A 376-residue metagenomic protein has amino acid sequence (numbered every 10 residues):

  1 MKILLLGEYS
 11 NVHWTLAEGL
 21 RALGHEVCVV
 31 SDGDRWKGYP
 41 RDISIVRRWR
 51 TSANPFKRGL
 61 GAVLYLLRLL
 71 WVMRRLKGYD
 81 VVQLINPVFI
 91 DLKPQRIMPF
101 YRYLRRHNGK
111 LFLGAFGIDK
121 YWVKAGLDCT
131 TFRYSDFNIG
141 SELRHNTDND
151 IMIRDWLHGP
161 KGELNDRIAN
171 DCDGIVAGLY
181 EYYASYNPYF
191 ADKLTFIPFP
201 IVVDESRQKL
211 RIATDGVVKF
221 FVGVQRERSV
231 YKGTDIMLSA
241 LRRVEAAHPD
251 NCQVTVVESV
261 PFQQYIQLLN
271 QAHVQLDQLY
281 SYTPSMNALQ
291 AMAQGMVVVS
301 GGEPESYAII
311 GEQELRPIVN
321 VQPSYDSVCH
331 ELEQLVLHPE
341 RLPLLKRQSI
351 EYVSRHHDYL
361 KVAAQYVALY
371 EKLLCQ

Functional and structural regions predicted by a protein language model:
Y39-R41, L113-G159, E227, E303 (+1 more regions): Acceptor-binding helix/loop patch of EC 2.4 sugar-transfer enzymes, predominantly nucleotide-sugar-dependent
L67-K77, P99-R106, K110, D136-I175: Membrane-proximal helix-turn-helix segments that form the acceptor-binding/catalytic region of lipid-linked
W122, M152-L194, S239: A short, active-site helix/loop in glycosyltransferases that binds the activated sugar's phosphate group
T195-K232, L238: Conserved donor-binding/catalytic core segment of Leloir-type glycosyltransferases
N270-T283, M296: Acidic donor-binding loop of glycosyltransferase active sites
V297-P304: Short hydrophobic beta-strand element within catalytic cores of glycosyltransferases and related nucleotide-activated
Y307-E333: Change "using UDP/GDP/dTDP sugars" to "using nucleotide sugars
E340-E371: A charged, aromatic-enriched C-terminal amphipathic alpha-helix characteristic of glycosyltransferases across folds
